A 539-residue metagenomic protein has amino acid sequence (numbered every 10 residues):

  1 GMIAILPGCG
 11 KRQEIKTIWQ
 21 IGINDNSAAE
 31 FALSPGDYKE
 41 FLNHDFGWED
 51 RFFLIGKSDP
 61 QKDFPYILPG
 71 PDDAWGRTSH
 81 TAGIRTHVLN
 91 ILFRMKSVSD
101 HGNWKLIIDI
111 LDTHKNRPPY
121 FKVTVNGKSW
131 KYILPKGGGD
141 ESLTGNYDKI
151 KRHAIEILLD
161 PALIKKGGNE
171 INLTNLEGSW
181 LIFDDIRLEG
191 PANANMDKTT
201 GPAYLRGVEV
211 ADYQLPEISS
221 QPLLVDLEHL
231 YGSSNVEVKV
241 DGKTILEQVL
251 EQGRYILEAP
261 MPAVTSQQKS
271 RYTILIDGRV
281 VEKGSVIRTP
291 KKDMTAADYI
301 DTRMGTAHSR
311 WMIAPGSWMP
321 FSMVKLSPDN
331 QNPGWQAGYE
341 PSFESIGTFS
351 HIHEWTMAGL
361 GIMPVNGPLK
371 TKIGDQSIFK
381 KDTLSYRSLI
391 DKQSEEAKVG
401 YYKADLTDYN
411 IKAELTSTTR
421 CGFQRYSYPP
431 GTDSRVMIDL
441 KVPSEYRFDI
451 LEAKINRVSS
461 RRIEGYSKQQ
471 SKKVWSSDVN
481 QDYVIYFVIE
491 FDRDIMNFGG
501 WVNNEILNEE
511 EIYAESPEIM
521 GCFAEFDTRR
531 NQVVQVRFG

Functional and structural regions predicted by a protein language model:
G1-Q13: Bacterial Sec-dependent signal peptides at the C-terminal "C-region" and cleavage site
E14-H101, D109-M196, T200, K243-V264: Beta-strand-rich ligand-recognition modules
R94, I107-L111, P222-L230, R425-S427: Short edge beta-strand/loop segments characteristic of extracellular beta-sandwich folds
G102-W104, S219-L223, G422: Structural beta-strand segments of beta-rich domains
W180, D277-E282: Short, exposed coil/turn segments at beta-strand boundaries within extracellular/luminal domains
P202-V210: Proline-enriched interdomain boundary motifs that mark the N-terminal boundary and often initiate the first structured
A211-S219: Short, solvent-exposed loop/linker segments at the N-terminal edge of repeated beta-sheet extracellular domains
Y231, R254, A263-I274, G284-G539: Accessory carbohydrate-recognition regions in carbohydrate-active enzymes
